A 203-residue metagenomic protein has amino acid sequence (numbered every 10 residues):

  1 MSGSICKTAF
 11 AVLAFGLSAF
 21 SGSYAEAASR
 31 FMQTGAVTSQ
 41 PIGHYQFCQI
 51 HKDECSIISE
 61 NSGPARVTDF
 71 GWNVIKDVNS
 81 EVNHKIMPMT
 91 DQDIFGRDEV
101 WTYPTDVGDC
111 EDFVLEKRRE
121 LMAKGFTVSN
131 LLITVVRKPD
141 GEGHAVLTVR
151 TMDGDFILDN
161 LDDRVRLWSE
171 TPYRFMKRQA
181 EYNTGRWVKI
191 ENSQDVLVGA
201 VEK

Functional and structural regions predicted by a protein language model:
M1-F10: Bacterial N-terminal signal peptides that target proteins for export
F10-A19: Bacterial N-terminal signal peptides
Y24-K203: A structural boundary/capping signal
